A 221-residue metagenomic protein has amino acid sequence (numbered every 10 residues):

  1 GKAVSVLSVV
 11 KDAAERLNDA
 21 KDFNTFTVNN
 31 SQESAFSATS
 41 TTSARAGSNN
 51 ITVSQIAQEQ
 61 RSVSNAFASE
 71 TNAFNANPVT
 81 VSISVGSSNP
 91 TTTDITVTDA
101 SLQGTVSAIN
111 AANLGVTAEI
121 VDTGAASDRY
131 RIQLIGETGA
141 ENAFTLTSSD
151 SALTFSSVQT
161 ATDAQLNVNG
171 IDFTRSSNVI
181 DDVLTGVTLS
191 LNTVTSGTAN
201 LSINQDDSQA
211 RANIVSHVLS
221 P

Functional and structural regions predicted by a protein language model:
G1-K2, A46: Short, compositionally biased, intrinsically disordered N-terminal export/targeting signals, typified by the non-Sec
L7-S220: Bacterial flagellar/type III secretion structural subunits and associated motility module proteins, recognized via
